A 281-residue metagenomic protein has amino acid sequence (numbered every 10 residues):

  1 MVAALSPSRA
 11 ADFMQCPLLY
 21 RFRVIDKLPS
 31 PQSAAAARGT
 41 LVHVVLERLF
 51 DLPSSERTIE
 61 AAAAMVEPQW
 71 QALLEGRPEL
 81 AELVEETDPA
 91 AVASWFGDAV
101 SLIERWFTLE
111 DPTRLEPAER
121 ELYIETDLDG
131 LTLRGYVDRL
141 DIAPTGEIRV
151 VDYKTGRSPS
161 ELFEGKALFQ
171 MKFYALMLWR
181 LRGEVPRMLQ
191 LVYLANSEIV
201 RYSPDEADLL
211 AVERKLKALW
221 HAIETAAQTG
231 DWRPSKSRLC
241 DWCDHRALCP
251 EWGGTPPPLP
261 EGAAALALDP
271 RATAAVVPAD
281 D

Functional and structural regions predicted by a protein language model:
M1-A36, L268-D281: C-terminal, charged and often intrinsically disordered regions of DNA end-processing helicases and nucleases
A4, E60, T145, M177-D281: Metal-dependent nuclease catalytic regions and adjoining charged, substrate-binding loops involved in nucleic-acid end
L18-D26, H43-L46, E79, R149-T155 (+2 more regions): Short acidic (Asp/Glu) and glycine-rich catalytic loops that position anionic groups and cofactors
D26-A35, D51-R57, S160-F163, G230-W232: Short, polar/flexible loop-turn hinges at active-site or ligand-entry regions and domain interfaces
A34, R38, V42, W95 (+2 more regions): Hydrophobic (often cysteine-bearing) scaffold residues that line and stabilize catalytic clefts of nucleotide/cofactor
H43-S54, W220-E224, Q228: Regular secondary-structure segments
V45-R120: A non-catalytic, helix-rich entry segment at domain boundaries
P117, L122-L216: Mg2+/Mn2+-dependent nuclease catalytic core
